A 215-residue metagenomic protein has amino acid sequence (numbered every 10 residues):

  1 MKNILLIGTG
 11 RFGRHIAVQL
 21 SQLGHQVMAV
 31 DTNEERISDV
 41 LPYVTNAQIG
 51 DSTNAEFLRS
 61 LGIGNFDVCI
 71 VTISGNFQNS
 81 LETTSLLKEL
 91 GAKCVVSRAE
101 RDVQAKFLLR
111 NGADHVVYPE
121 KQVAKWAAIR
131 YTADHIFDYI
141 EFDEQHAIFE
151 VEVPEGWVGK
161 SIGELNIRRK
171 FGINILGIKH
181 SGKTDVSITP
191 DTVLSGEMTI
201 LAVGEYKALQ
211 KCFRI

Functional and structural regions predicted by a protein language model:
M1-I215: Cytosolic regulatory regions of ion transport systems
